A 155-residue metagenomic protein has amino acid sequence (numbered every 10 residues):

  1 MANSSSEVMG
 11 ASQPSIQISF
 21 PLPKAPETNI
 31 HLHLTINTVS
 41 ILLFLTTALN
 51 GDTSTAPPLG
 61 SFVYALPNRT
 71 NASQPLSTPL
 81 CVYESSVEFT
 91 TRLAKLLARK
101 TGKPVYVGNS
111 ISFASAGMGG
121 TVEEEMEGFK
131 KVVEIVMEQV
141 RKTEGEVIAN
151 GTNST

Functional and structural regions predicted by a protein language model:
M1-K24, N150-T155: Eukaryotic N-terminal targeting leaders
Q17-K100, P104-F113, T121-I135, Q139-E146: Conserved mixed alpha/beta catalytic, RNA-binding, or beta-rich assembly cores of soluble enzyme, regulatory
G117: Short Asp/Glu-rich motifs
